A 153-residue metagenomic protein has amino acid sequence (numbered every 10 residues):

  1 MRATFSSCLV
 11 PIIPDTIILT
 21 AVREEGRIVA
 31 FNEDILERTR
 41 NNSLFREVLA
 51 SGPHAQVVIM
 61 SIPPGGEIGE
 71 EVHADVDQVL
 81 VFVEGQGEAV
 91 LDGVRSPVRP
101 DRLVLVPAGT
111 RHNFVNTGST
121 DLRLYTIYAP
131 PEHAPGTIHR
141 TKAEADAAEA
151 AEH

Functional and structural regions predicted by a protein language model:
R2, S6-C8: Low-acidity, Ser/Thr- and Arg-rich intrinsically disordered low-complexity segments
L9-Q56, T137-H153: A short, N-terminal "cap"/entry segment at the start of jelly-roll beta-barrel domains of the cupin/DSBH fold
E47-S51, M60, G69-H73, V115-T117 (+1 more regions): Short histidine-centered beta-strand/loop micro-motifs that create catalytic or ligand/metal-coordination sites
A55, P64, D75, V94 (+2 more regions): A generic "binding-loop/recognition-motif" signal
S61-P63, V72-A89, I127: Short, conserved beta-strand element in jelly-roll/cupin
E67-G69, E88, V104, A108-F114: Histidine-centered metal-chelating micro-motifs
V94-A108: Short acidic-glycine-tyrosine-enriched beta hairpin
A108-A134: Ligand-binding loop in jelly-roll beta-barrel domains
